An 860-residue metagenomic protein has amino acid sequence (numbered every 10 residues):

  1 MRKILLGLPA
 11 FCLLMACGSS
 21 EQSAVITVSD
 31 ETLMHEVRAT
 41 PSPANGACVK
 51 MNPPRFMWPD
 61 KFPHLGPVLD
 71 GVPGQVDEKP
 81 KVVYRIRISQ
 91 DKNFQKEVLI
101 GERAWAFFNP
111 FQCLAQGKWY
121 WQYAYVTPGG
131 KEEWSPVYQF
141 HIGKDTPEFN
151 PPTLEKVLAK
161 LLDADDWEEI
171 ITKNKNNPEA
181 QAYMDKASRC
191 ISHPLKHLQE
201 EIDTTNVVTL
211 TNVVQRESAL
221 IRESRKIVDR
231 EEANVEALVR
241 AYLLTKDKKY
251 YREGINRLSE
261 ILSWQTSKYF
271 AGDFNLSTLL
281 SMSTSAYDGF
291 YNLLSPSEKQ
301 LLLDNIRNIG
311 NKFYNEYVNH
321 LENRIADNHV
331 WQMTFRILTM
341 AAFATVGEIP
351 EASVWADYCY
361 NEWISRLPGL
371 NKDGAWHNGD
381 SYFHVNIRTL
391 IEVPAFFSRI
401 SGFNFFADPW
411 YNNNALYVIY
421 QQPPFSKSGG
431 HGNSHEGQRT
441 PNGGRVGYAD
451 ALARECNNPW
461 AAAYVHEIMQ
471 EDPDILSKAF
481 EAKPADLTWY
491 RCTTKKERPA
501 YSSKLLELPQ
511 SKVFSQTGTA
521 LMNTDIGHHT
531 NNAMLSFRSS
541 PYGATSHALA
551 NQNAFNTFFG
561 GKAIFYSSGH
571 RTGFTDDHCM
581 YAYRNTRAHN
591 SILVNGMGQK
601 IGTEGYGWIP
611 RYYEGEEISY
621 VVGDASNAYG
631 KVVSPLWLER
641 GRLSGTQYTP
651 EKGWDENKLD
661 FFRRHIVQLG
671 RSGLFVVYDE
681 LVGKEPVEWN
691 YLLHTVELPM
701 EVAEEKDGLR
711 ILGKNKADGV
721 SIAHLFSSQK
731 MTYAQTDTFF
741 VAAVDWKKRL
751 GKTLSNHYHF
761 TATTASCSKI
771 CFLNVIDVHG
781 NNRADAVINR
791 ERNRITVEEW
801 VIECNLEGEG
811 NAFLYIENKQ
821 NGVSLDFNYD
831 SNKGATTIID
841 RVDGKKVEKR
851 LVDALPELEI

Functional and structural regions predicted by a protein language model:
S19, R571-I860: CBM-like, beta-strand-rich accessory domains located in the C-terminal region of large, secreted polysaccharide-active
S23-D70, H141-I142: Pro/Thr/Ser/Gly-rich low-complexity, intrinsically disordered linker/stalk tracts
D30, H141-E169, V702: Low-complexity, Pro/Ser/Thr- and charge-rich linker/hinge segments at domain boundaries
D77-Q116: Recognizes extended acidic, P/S/T-rich segments that occur within or adjacent to Ig-like beta-sandwich modules
P128-K144: Extracellular fibronectin type III
N174, Y183-M184, L220-K427: Aromatic-lined, polymer-binding surfaces characteristic of secreted/periplasmic polysaccharide-degrading enzymes
T345, V385-I564, T764-C771, A786-R790 (+1 more regions): Carbohydrate-active enzyme catalytic cores, enriched for enzymes that act on polyanionic acidic polysaccharides
